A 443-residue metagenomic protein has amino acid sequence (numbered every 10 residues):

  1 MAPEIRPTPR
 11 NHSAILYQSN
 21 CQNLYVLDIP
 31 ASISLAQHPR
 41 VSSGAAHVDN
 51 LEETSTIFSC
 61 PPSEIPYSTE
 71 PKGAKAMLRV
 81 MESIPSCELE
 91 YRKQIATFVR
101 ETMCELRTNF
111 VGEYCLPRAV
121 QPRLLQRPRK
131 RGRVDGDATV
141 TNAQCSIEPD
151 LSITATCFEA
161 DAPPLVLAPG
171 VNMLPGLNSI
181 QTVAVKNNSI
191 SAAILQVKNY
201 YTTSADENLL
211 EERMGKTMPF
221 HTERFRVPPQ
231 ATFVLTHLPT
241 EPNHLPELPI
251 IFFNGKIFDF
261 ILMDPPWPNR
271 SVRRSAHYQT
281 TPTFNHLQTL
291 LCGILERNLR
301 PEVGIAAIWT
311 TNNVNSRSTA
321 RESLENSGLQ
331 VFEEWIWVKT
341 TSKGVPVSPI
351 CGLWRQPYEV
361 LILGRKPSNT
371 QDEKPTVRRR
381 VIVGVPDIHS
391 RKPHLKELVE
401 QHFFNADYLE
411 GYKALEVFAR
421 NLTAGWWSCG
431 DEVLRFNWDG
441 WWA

Functional and structural regions predicted by a protein language model:
M1-M263, W267-C292, N313-A443: Class I S-adenosyl-L-methionine
L295-E302: Helix-to-beta-strand junctions that scaffold the AdoMet/dcAdoMet cofactor pocket in Class I SAM-dependent enzymes
E302-T311: Conserved beta-strand signature within the Rossmann-like core of class I S-adenosyl-L-methionine
